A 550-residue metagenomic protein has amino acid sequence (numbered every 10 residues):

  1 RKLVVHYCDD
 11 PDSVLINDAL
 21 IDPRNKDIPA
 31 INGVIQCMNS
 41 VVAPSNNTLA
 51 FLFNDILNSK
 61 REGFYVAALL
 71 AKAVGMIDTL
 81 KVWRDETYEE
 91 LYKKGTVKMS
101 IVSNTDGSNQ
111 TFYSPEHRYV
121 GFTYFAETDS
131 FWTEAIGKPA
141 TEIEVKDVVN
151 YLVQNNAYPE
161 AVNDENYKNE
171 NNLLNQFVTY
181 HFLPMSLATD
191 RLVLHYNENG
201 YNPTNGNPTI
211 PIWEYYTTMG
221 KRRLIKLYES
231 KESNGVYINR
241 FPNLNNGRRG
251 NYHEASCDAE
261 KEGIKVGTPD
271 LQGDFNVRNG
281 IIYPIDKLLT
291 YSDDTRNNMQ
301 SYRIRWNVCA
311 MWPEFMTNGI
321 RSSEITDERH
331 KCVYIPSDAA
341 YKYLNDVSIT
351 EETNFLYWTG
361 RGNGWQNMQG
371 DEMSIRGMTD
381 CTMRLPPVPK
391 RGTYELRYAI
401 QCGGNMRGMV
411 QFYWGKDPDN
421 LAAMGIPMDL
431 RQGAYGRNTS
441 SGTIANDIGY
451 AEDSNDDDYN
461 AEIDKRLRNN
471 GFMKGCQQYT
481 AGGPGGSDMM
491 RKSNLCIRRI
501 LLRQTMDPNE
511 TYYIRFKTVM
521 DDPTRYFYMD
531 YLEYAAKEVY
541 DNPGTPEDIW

Functional and structural regions predicted by a protein language model:
R1-W550: Mature, structured domains of secreted/extracytosolic soluble proteins
